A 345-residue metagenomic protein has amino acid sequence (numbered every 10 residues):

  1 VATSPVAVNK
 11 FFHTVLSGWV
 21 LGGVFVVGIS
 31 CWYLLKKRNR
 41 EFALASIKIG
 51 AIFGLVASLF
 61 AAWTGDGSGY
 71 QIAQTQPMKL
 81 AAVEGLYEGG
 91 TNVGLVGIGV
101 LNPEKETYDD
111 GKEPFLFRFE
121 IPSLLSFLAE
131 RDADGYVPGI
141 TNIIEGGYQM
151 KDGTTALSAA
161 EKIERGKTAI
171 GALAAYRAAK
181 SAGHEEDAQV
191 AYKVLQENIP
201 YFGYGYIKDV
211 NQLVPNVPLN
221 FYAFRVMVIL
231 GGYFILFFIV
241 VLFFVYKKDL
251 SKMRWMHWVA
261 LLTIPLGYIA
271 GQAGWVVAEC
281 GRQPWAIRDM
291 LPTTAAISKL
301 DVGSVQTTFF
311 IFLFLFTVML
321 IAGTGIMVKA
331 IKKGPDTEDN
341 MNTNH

Functional and structural regions predicted by a protein language model:
A2-K79, R254: Internal alpha-helical transmembrane segments
N9-K10, I72-V93, A296-F316: Membrane-interface transmembrane-helix boundary segments in multi-pass integral membrane proteins
G18-G28, V226-L242, F314-G323: Hydrophobic alpha-helical transmembrane segments
C31-K48, I229-A270, V328-D339: Juxtamembrane interface at the cytosolic side of transmembrane helices
G54-G65, Y176-A179, A260-C280: Hydrophobic alpha-helical membrane-insertion segments
V56-E164: Aromatic-rich transmembrane-lumenal/periplasmic boundary elements in polytopic membrane proteins
W63-Q76, V277-C280, M327-T337: Juxtamembrane/interface segments at transmembrane-helix termini
E185-L219, A223, L230-Y233, P265-I311 (+1 more regions): Membrane-proximal extracellular juxtamembrane segment immediately upstream of a following transmembrane helix
